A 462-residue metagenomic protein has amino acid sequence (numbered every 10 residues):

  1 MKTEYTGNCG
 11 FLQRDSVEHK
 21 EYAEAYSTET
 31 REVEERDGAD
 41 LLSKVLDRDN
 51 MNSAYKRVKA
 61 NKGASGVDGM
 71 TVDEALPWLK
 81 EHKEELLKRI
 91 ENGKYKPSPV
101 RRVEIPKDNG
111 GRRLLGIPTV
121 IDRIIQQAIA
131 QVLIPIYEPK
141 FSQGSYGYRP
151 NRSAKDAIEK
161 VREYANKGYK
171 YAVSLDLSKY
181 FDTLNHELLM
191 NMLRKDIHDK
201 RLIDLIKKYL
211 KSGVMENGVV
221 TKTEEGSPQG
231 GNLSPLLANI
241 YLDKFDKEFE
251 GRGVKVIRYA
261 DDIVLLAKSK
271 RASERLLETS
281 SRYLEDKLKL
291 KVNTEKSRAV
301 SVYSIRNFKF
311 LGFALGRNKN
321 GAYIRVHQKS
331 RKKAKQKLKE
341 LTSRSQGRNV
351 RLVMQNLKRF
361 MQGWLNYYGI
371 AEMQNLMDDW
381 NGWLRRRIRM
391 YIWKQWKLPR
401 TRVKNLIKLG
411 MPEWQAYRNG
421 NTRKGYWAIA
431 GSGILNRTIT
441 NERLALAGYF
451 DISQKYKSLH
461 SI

Functional and structural regions predicted by a protein language model:
M1-K80: Non-catalytic, polymerase-adjacent accessory regions of viral genome-replication enzymes
F11, G369-T422: Conserved nucleotidyltransferase catalytic core and NTase-mimicking acidic/glycine-rich helix/loop elements in nucleic
L46, P99-R101, D108, R351-Y368: Core structural elements
S65, G69-P106: Phosphate/adenylate-binding "loop-and-lid" substructures adjacent to NTP/NAD/dNTP-binding pockets in NTP-dependent
R89-E104, D108, K140-V302, N307: Conserved polymerase palm-domain catalytic core
K211, K287-Q355, R359-Q362: A conserved non-catalytic segment of reverse transcriptases and RNA-directed RNA polymerases corresponding to the late
K222-E225, Y323, K339-V353, G363-L376 (+1 more regions): Short, solvent-exposed helix-loop connector elements
W396-I462: Extended C-terminal regions of large enzymes
